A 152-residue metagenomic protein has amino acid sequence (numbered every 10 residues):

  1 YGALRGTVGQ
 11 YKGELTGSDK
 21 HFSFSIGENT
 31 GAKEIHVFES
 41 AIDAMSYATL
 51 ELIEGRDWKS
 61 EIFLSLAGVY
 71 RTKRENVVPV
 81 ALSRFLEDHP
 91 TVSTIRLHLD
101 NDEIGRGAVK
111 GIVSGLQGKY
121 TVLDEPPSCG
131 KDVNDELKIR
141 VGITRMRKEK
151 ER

Functional and structural regions predicted by a protein language model:
Y1-D88: Phosphate-handling DNA/RNA-contact segment within nucleic-acid enzymes
E51-R152: TOPRIM fold recognition
